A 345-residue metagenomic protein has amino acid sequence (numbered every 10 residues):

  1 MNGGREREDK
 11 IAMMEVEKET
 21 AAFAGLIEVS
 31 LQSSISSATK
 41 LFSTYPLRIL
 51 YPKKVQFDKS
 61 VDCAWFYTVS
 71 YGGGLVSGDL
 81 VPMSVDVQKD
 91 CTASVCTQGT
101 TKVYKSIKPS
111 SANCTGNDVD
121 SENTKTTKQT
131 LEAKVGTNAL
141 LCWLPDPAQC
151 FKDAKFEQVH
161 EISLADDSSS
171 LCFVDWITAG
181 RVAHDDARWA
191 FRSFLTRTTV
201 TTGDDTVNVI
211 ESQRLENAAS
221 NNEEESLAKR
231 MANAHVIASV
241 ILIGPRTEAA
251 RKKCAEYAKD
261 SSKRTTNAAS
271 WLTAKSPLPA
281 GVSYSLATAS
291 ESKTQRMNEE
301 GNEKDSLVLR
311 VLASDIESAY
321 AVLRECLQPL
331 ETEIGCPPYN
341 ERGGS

Functional and structural regions predicted by a protein language model:
G4-D9: Intrinsically disordered, glycine-rich low-complexity segments
E15-E256: Conserved beta-strand/loop scaffold segments within soluble protein domains that form the structured core and edges
D175-S345: A structural signal for small-residue-enriched, beta-sheet-centric alpha/beta enzyme cores and oligomeric scaffold folds
